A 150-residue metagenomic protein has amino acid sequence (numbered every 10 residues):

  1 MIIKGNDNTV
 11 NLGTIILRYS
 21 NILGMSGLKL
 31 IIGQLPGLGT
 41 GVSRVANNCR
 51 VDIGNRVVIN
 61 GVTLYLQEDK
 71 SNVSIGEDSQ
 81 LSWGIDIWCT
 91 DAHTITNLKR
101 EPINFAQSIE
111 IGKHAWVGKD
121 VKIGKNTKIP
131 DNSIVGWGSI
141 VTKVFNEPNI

Functional and structural regions predicted by a protein language model:
I2-I129, F145: Flexible, glycine/small-residue-enriched loop-and-beta-strand segment within the central core of proteins
I129-I150: C-terminal/domain-terminus segments
